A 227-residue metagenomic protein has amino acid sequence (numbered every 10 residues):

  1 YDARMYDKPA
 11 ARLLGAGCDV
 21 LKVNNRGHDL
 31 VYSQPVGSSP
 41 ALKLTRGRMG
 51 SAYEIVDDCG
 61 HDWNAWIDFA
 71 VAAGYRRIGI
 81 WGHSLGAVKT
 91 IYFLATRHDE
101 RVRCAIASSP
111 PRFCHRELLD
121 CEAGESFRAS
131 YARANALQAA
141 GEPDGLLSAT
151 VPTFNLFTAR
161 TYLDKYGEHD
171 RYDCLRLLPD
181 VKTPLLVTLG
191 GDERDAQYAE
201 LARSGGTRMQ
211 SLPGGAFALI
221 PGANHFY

Functional and structural regions predicted by a protein language model:
Y1-S38: Short, surface-exposed "cap/lid" segments of acyl-processing enzymes
K8, Y92-T96: Active-site signature of alpha/beta-hydrolase-fold catalytic machinery across serine- and Asp/Cys-nucleophile hydrolases
D19, R76, P184: Residue-level detector of anion-binding/catalytic polar loops
S38-A73: Alpha/beta-hydrolase active-site loop
S51-D58, E100-I220, N224-Y227: The alpha/beta-hydrolase serine catalytic core
I80-G82, S108: Short beta-strand immediately N-terminal to the catalytic nucleophile in serine-hydrolase-like folds
G82-G86, T90: Gly/Ala-rich beta-loop-alpha elbow adjacent to hydrolase catalytic centers
